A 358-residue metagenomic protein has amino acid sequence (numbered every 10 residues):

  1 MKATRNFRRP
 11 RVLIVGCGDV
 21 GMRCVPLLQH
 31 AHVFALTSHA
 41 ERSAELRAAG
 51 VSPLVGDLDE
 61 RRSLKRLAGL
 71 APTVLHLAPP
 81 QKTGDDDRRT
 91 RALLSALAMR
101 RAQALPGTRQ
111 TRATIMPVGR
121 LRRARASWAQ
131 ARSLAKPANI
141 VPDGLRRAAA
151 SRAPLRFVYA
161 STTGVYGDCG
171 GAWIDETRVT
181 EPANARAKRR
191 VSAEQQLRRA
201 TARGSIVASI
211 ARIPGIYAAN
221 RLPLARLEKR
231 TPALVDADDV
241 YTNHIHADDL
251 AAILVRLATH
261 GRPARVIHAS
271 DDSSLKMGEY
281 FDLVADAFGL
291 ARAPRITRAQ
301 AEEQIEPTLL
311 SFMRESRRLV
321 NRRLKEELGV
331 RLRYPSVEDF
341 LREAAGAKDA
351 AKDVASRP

Functional and structural regions predicted by a protein language model:
G69-P106, I115, P137-I140, G144-V158 (+1 more regions): NAD(P)-cofactor binding segment of oxidoreductase domains
A104, T163-A187, E228: Active-site "gating" loop of Rossmann-like NAD(P)-dependent oxidoreductase/epimerase domains
T162, E194-A219: Conserved beta-loop-beta element that borders a ligand/cofactor-binding pocket
V191, R203-G204, I216-L227, R256-I267 (+1 more regions): Glycine/proline-rich active-site loop of Rossmann-fold NAD(P)-dependent oxidoreductases
A225-I245, D249: A conserved pocket-lining segment of Rossmann-fold NAD(P)-dependent short-chain dehydrogenase/reductase
A251-L309, R357: Mid/C-terminal beta-alpha module of Rossmann-like enzyme folds, strongest in SDR-family dehydrogenases/epimerases
E302-R331: Conserved C-terminal active-site "lid" loop/helix of NAD(P)H-dependent oxidoreductases that clamps the redox cofactor
P335-P358: Amphipathic terminal alpha-helices
